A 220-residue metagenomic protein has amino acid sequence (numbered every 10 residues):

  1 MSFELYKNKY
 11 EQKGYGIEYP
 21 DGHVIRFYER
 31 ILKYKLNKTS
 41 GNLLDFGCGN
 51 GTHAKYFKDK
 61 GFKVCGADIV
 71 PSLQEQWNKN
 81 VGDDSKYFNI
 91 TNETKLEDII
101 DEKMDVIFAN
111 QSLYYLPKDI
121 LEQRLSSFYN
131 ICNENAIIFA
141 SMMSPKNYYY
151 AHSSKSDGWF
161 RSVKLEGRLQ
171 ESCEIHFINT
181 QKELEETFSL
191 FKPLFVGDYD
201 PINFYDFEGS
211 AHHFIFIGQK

Functional and structural regions predicted by a protein language model:
M1-S40, G49-D98, F139-K220: Class I (Rossmann-like) S-adenosyl-L-methionine-dependent methyltransferase catalytic domain, capturing the SAM-binding
D45: Class I SAM-dependent methyltransferase core
F108: A conserved beta-strand element that flanks and buttresses the S-adenosyl-L-methionine
Q111-S112: Short catalytic micro-motifs in class I SAM-dependent methyltransferases
I120-Q123, E183: An acidic, carboxylate-rich microenvironment
E122-E134: A short glycine-rich, Lys/Arg-flanked "PGG" loop and its adjoining helix->strand segment in the class I
